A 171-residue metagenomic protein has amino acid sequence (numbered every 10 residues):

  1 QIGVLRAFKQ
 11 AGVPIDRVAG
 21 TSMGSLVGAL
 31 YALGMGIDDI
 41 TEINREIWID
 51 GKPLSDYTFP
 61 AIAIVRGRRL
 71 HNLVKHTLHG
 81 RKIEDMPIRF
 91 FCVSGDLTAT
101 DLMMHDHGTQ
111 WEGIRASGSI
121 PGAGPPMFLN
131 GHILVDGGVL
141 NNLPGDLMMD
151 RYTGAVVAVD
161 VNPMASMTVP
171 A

Functional and structural regions predicted by a protein language model:
Q1-T21, A29-A171: Patatin-like phospholipase
